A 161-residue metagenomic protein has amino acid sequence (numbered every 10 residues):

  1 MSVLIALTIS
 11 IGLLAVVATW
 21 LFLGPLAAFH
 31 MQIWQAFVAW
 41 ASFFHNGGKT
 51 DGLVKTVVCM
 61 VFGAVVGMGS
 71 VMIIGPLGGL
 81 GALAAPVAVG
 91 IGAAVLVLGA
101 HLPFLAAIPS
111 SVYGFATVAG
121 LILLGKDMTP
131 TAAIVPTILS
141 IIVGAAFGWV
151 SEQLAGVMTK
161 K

Functional and structural regions predicted by a protein language model:
M1-G48, P130-A133, T137, G144-A155 (+1 more regions): Alpha-helical transmembrane segments and their membrane-interface boundaries that form or gate the permeation pathway
A6, F29-Q32, L80-A88, L105-P109 (+1 more regions): Membrane-interface starts of transmembrane alpha-helices
I11-G24, M60, A64-M72, V89-H101 (+2 more regions): Transmembrane alpha-helical segments of multi-pass membrane transport proteins and ion-pumping complexes
G12, V16, F29-G47, G92-A94 (+1 more regions): Pore- and pathway-forming membrane helices of multi-pass small-molecule/ion transporters and channels
W20-A36, I73-G90: Structural signature of hydrophobic alpha-helical transmembrane segments
I33-V71: Alpha-helical membrane segments and adjacent membrane-interface helices in multi-pass membrane proteins
L53-F62, L83-P86, L105-G114: Cytoplasmic-side transmembrane-helix entry/capping segments in multi-pass membrane proteins
I74-G79, L124-A132: Membrane-interface helix termini and inter-helical loops of multi-pass transporters
